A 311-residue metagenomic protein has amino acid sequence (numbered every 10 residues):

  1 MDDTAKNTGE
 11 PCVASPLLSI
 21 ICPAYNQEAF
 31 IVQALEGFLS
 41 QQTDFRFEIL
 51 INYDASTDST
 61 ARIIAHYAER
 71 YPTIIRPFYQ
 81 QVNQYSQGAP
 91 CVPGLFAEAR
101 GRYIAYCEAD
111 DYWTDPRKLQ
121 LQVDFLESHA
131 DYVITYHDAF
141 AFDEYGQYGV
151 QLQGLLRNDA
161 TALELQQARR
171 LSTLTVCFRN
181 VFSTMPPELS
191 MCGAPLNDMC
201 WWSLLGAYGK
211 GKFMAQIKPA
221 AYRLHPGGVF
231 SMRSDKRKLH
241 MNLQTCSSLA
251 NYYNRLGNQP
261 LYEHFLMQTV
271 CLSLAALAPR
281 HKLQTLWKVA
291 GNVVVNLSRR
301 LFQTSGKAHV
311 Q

Functional and structural regions predicted by a protein language model:
P16-S19, E48, C200: Cell-envelope/extracellular polymer assembly enzymes that use nucleotide-activated donors
F30-V32, D58-Y67: Acidic helix N-cap motif at the loop->helix transition within catalytic regions of sugar-transfer enzymes
E36-R46: Short, acidic, metal-binding catalytic loop of nucleotide-sugar glycosyltransferases
Y53-R62, V82, E108: A conserved acidic beta->alpha catalytic loop
Q80-A99, L121: Glycine-rich, basic loop-to-helix element that forms the pyrophosphate-binding segment of sugar-nucleotide handling
A97, H137, G154-R237, N242: Conserved nucleotide-sugar donor-binding catalytic segment
I104: Short aromatic/hydrophobic "clamp" motif used to bind/position activated sugar donors
R117-V150: Conserved donor NDP-sugar-binding/catalytic core segment of glycosyltransferases
